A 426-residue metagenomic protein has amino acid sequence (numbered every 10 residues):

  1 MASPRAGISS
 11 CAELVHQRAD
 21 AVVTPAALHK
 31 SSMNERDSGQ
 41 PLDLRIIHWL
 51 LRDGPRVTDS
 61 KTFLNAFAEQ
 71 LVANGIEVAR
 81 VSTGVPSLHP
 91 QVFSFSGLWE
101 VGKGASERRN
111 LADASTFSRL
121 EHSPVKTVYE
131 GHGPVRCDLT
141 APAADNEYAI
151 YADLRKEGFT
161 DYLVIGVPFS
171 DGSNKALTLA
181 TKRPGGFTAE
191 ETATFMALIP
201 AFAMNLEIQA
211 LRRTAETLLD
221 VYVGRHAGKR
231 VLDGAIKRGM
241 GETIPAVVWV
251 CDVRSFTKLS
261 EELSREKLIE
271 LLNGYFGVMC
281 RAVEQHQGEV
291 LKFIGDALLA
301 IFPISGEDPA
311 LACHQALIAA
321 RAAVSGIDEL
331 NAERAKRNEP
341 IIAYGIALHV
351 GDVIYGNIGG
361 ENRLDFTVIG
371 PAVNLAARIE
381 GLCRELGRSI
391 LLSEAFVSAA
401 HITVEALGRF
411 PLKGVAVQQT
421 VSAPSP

Functional and structural regions predicted by a protein language model:
T83-S115: GAF sensory/regulatory domain recognition with acknowledged cross-activation on helical regulatory dimers
G102-T160: Regulatory sensory and allosteric helical modules in signal-transduction proteins and certain transcription factors
T160-P168: Short hydrophobic beta-strand micro-motif common in sensory/regulatory domains
A180-M196, V368: Regulatory loop-to-helix N-cap segments in sensory/regulatory domains that couple ligand/signal detection
E190-T243: Regulatory cytosolic signal-relay segments
A235-I318: Catalytic NTP-binding/metal-coordinating core of nucleotidyl cyclase/transferase enzymes
N273-Q287, I304-I346, P371-L382: Alpha-helical scaffold within the catalytic cores of cyclic-nucleotide enzymes
V353, A376, L382-P426: Cytosolic regulatory/linker segments at or just downstream of nucleotide-handling modules in signal-transduction
